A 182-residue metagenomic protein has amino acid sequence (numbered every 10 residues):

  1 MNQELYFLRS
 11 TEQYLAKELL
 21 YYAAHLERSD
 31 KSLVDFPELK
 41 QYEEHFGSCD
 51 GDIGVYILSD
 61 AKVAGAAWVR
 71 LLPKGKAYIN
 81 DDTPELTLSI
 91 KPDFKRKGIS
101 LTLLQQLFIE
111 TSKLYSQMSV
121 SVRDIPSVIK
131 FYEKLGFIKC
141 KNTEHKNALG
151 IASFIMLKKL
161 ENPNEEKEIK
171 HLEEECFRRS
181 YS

Functional and structural regions predicted by a protein language model:
N2-E18: A short beta-loop-alpha structural element at the N-terminal edge of CoA-dependent acyl/N-acetyltransferase catalytic
S10, L26-K91, Q105, F177: Acetyl-CoA-dependent GNAT
L15-E18, Q41, T102, Q106: Alpha-helical elements of Rossmann-like donor-binding domains used by nucleotide-donor carbohydrate transfer enzymes
D82-P84, S121-P126, H145-S182: C-terminal "cap" of GNAT-fold acetyltransferases
I90, R96-E110, K134: Conserved acetyl-CoA-binding loop-helix of GNAT-fold acetyltransferases
L101, I125-N142, K146-L149: Conserved active-site alpha-helix within GNAT-family acetyltransferase domains
E110-R123: Conserved GNAT acetyl-CoA-binding A-motif
